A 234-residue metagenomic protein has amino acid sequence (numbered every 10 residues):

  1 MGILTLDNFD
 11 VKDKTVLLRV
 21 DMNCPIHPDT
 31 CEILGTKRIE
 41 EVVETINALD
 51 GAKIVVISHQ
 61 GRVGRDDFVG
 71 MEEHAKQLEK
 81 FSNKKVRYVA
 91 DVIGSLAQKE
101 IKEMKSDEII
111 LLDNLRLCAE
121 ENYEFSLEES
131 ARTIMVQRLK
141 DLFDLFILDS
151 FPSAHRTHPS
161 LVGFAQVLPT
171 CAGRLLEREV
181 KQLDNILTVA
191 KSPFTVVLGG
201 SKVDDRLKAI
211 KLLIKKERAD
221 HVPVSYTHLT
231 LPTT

Functional and structural regions predicted by a protein language model:
M1-L229: Active-site loop-to-helix "anion-binding N-cap" substructures in soluble metabolic enzymes
T230-T234: A short, hydrophobic C-terminal helix/tail in secreted or cell-surface proteins
